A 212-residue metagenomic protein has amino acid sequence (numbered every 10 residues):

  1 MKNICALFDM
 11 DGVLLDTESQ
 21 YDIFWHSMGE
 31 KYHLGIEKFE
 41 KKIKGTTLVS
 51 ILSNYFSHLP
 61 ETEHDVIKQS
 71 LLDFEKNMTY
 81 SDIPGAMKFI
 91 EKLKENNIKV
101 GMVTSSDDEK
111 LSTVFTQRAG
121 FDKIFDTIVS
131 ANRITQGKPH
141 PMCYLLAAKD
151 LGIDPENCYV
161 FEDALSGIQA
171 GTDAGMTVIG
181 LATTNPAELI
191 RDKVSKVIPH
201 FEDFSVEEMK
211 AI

Functional and structural regions predicted by a protein language model:
M1-I4, D107-D108, T113-I212: Asp-based, Mg2+/Mn2+-dependent phosphohydrolase catalytic module
M1-K41, H58: Active-site neighborhood of HAD-like aspartate-dependent phosphohydrolases
L14, K41, V100, Q136 (+1 more regions): Conserved SAM-binding loop
Q20, I43-T47, P84-G85, S106 (+3 more regions): Short beta->alpha linker loops
W25, F89-T116, G171: Substrate-recognition element of Asp-dependent hydrolases with the DxDx(T/V) motif
M28, T47-L59, V114, A148: Helix-loop "lid/cap" segments that line or gate small-molecule binding pockets
E30-G35, T62, E95-N96, A119-I124 (+1 more regions): Short helix-capping segments at alpha-helix termini
E37, S53-E91, N96: Metal-dependent phosphoesterase signature
